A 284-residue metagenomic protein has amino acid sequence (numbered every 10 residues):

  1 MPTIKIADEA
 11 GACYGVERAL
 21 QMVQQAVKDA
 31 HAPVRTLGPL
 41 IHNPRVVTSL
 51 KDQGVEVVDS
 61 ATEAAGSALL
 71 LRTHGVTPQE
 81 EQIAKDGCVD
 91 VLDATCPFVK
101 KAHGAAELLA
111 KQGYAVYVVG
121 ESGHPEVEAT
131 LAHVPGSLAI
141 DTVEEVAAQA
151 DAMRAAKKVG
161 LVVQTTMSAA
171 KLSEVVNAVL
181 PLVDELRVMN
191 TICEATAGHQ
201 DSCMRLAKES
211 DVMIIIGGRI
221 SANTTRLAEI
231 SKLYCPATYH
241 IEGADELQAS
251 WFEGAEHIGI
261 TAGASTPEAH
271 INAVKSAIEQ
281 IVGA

Functional and structural regions predicted by a protein language model:
M1-A284: The feature marks the mature, well-folded catalytic cores of soluble enzymes
